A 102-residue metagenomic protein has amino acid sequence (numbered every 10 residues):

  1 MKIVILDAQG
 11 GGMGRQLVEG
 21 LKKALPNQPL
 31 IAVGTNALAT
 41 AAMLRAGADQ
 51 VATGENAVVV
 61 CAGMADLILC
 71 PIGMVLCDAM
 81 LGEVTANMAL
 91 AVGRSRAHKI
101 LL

Functional and structural regions predicted by a protein language model:
I3-C70, M74-L102: A cross-family phosphate/adenosyl-ligand binding-site feature
